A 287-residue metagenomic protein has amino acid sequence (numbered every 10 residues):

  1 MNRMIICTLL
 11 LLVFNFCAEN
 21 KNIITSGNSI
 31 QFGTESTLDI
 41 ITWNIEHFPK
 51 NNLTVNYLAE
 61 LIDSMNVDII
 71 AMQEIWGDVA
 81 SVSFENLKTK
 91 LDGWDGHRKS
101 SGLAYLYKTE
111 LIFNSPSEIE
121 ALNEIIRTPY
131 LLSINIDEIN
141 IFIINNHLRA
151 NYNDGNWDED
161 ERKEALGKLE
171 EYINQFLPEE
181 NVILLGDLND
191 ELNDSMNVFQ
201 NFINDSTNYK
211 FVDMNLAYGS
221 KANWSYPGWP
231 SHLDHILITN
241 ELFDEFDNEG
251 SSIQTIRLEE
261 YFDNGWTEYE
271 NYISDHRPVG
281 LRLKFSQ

Functional and structural regions predicted by a protein language model:
M4-F14: Sec-dependent N-terminal signal peptides
F16-K88, R98, G102, K163-G167 (+4 more regions): N-terminal, active-site-proximal structural segment of metallo-dependent hydrolase catalytic domains
I24-S26, D78, S117-E118, E124 (+2 more regions): Metal-dependent phosphoester-hydrolase catalytic domains
F32-S36, D63-S64, K88-D92, G96-K99 (+6 more regions): Extracellular/periplasmic catalytic domains that process cell-envelope and extracellular macromolecules
T37-T42, S101-L103, P129-L131, N140 (+3 more regions): Extracellular structured ligand-interaction cores
I41-F48, M72-W76, H97-L103, Y107-T109 (+5 more regions): Active-site-proximal beta-strand/loop segments in catalytic clefts of secreted hydrolases
T54-E60, S64-I70, S83-N86, P129-G219: Extracytoplasmic, non-cytosolic globular domains
I75-R149: Structured beta-strand-rich core segments of catalytic domains in phosphoester-bond hydrolases
